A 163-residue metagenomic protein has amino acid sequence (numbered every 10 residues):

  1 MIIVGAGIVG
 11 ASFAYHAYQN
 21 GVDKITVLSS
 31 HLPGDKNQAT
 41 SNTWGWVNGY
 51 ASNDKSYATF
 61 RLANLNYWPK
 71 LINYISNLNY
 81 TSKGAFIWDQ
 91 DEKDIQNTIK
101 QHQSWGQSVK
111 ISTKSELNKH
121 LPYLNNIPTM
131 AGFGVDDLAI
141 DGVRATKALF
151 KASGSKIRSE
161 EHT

Functional and structural regions predicted by a protein language model:
M1-V9, T26: Beta1/beta-strand and adjacent pyrophosphate-binding region of the FAD-binding site in flavoprotein oxidoreductases
G5, S29, D89: Short beta-strand/turn micro-motifs composed of small residues that flank or help shape donor/cofactor-binding pockets
A14, Y18-Q19, A152: Gly/Ala-rich phosphate-binding loop of Rossmann-like dinucleotide-binding domains, activating on the conserved
Y18-T40: Glycine-rich FAD pyrophosphate-binding loop
S29, T113-K114, I157-E161: Short loop/edge segments at beta-strand edges and connector loops that shape dinucleotide/nucleotide cofactor-binding
H31-P33, L117, L149: Short beta-to-alpha linker loops that shape the active-site pocket of alpha/beta-hydrolase fold enzymes
W44-H120, T129: Dinucleotide-binding Rossmann-like beta1-alpha1 core, especially the glycine-rich loop that anchors the ADP
G132-E161: Helical element adjacent to the flavin cofactor pocket in flavoenzyme catalytic cores
